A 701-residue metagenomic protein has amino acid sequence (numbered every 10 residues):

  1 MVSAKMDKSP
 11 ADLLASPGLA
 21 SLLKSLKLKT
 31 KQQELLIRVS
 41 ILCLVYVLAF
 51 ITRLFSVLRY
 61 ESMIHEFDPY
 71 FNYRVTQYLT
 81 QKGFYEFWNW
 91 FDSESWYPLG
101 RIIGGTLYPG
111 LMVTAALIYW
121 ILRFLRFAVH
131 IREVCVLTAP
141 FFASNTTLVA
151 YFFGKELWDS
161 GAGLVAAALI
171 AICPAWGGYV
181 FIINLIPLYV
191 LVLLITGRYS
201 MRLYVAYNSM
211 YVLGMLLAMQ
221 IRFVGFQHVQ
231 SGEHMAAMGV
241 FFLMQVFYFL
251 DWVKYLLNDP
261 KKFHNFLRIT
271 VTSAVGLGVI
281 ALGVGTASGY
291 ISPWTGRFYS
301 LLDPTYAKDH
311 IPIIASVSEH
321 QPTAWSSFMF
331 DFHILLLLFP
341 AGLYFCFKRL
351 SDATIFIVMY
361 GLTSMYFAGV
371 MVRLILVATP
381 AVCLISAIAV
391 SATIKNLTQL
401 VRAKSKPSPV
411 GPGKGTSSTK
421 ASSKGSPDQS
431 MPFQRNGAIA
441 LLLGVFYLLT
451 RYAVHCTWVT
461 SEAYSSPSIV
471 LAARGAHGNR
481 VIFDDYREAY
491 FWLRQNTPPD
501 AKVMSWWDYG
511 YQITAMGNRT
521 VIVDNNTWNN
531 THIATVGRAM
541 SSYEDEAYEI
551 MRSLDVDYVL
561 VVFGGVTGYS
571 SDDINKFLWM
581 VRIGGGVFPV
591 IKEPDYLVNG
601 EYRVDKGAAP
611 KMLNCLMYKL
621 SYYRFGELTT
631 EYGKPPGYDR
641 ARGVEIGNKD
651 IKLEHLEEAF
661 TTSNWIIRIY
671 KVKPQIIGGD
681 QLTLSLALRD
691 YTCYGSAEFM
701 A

Functional and structural regions predicted by a protein language model:
V2-K31, R402-A701: Extracytoplasmic
S25-P69, R74, Q81-F84, L217-R222 (+2 more regions): Transmembrane signal-anchor helices characteristic of membrane glycosylation enzymes that use polyprenol
V45-N145: Membrane-interface coil-to-helix junctions
L125-E133, A150-I170: Transmembrane-helix signature of polytopic, membrane-embedded enzymes that assemble or transfer cell-envelope glycans
I170-G177, G214-F223, L362-A368: Membrane-interface alpha helices of multi-pass inner-membrane proteins
I182-T270, A392-Q399, S408: Perimembrane helix-loop-helix junctions
G232-Y255, F266-F356, K414-T416, K420: Alpha-helical transmembrane segments at the extracellular/periplasmic loop-to-helix junctions of multi-pass membrane
L336, I355, G361-S430, R435-I439 (+1 more regions): Hydrophobic/aromatic-rich transmembrane helices and adjacent perimembrane loops
